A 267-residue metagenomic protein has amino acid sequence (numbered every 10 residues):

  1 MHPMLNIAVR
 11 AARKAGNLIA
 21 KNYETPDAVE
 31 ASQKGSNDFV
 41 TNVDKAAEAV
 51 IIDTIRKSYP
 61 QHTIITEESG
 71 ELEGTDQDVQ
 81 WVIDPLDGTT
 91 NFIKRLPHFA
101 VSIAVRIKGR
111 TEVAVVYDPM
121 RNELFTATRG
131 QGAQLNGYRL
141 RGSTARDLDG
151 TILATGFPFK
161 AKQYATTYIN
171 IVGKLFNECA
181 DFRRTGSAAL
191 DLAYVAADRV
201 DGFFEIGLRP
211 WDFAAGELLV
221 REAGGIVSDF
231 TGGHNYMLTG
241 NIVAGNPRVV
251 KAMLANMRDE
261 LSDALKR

Functional and structural regions predicted by a protein language model:
M1-L86, I226, R248, A255 (+1 more regions): N-terminal subdomain of lithium-sensitive/metallo-dependent phosphomonoesterases centered on the IMPase/IPPase/PAP
M1-R10, N170-F176, L190-R267: Oxyanion/phosphate-interacting regions
M4, D53, K57, I65 (+6 more regions): Active-site-adjacent structural elements in enzyme catalytic cores
I19, G88-T89, L153, V195 (+2 more regions): Buried hydrophobic positions in well-ordered alpha/beta secondary-structure cores of metabolic enzymes
D44, F92-R95, F182-T185, A189: Short glycine/threonine-rich catalytic loop with a Thr-x-Gly-x-Asp
K45, A49, E68, P85-G88 (+6 more regions): Generic detector of well-ordered alpha-helical packing
S58, T151, E178, D198-R199: Structured helix-beta-strand junction loops
A104-L192, T239-R267: Acidic beta-strand-loop-alpha-helix segment within the catalytic core of divalent metal-dependent phosphate-processing
